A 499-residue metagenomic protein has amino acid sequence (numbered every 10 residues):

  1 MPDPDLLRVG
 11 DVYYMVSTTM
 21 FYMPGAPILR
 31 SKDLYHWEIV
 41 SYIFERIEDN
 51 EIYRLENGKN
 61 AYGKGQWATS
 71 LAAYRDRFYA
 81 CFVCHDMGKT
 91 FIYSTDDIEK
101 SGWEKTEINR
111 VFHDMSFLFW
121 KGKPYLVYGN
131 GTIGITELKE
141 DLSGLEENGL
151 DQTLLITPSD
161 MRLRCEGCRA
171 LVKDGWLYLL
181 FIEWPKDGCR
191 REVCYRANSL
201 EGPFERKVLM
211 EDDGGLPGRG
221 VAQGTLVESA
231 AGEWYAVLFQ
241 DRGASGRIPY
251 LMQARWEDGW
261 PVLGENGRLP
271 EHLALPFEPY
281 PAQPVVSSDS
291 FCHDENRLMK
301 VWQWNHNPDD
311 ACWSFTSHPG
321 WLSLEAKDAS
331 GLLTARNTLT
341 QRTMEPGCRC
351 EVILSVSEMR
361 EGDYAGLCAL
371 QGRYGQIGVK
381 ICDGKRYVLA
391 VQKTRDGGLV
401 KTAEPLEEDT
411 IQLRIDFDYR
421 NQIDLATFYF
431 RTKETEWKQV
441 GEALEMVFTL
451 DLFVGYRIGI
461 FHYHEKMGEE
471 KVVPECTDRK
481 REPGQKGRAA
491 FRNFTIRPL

Functional and structural regions predicted by a protein language model:
M1-L499: Carbohydrate-active catalytic/glycan-binding domains of CAZyme proteins, especially the secreted or lumenal ectodomains
